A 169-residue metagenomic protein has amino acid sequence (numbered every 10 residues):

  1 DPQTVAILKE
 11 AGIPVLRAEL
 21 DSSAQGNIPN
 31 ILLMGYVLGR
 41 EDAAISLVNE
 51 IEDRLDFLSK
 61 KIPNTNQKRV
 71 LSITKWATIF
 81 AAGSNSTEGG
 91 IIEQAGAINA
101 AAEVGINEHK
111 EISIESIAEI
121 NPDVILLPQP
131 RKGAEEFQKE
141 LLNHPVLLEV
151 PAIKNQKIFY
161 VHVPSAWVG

Functional and structural regions predicted by a protein language model:
D1-V37, E111-E149: Acidic/His-rich segments in extracytoplasmic proteins that coordinate ligands and/or metal ions
Q3-A77, A101-A102, Q156-G169: Extracytoplasmic substrate-binding proteins
L32, N49, L71, S86-E93 (+1 more regions): Internal, well-ordered alpha-helical scaffold/interface segments that support domain packing or protein-protein contacts
I62, G89, E149-P151: Short secondary-structure boundary/capping segments
I73-A77, V104-G105, P122, P130-R131: Histidine- and/or cysteine-centered catalytic micro-motif in compact active-site loops
A81-H109: Alpha-helical, coiled-coil/dimerization segments enriched in small aliphatic residues
H144-Y160: Short glycine/proline-rich, acidic loop/turn segments that cap or connect secondary-structure elements
